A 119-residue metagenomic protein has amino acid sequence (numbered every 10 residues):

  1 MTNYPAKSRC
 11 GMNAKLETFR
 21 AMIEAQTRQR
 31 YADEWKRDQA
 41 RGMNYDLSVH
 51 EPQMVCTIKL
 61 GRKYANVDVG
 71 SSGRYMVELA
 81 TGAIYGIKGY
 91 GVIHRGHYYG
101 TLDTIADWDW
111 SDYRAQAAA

Functional and structural regions predicted by a protein language model:
M1-M12, W108-A119: Glycine- and charge-rich intrinsically disordered segments
Y4-S48: Short, non-transmembrane alpha-helical segments in secretory-pathway proteins
C10, D68, R74, I87-Y90: Solvent-exposed, well-ordered amphipathic alpha-helical segments that flank/support binding or catalytic loops
R28, D68, T101-D103: Intrinsically disordered, low-complexity regions enriched in Ser/Pro/Gly/Gln/His and often acidic
Y45-M76: Exposed beta-strand-loop-beta-strand "reactive/processing" segments of non-cytosolic proteins
G73-Y85: A short, surface-exposed beta-strand/turn
A83-W110: A short, surface-exposed interaction/processing loop segment used at functional sites
